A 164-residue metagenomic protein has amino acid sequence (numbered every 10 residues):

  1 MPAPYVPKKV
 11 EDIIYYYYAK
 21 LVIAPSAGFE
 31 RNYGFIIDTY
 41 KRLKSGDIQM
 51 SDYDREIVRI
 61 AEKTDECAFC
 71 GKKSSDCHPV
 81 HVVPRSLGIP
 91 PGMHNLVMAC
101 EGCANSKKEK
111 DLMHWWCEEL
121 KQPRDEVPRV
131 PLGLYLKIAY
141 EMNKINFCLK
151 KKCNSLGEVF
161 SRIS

Functional and structural regions predicted by a protein language model:
M1-P2, C67: Residue-level detector of intrinsically disordered, flexible termini and proteolytic processing junctions
P2-D12, Y18: Short helix-coil boundary/hinge micro-motifs
P2-P4, S26, C100-C103: Short, charged low-complexity linear motifs
Y16-E66, R124-K151, S155-L156: Short, charged surface segments at domain edges that flank catalytic/cofactor-binding sites
E66-M98, A104-P123: Histidine-centered nuclease catalytic patch
C100, K108-E109, P128-G133: Short C-terminal domain-edge/linker segments immediately following a structured domain
F160: Flexible, polar/acidic helix-loop-strand segments at domain edges
I163-S164: C-terminal, charged low-complexity interaction regions
